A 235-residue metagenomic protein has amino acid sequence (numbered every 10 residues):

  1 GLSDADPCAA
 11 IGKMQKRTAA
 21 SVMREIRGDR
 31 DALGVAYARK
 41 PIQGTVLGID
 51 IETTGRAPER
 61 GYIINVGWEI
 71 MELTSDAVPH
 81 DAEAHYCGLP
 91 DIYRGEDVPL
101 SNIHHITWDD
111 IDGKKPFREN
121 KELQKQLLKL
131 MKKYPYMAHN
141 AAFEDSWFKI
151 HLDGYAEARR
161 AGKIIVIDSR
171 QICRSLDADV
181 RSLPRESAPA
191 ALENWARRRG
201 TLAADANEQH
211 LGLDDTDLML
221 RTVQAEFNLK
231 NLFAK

Functional and structural regions predicted by a protein language model:
S3-D6, I11-K40, A196-R198, L213-K235: Acidic two-metal-ion nuclease catalytic site recognized across multiple nuclease folds, prominently DnaQ/RNase D-T
R17, S21-L152, E186-G200, A204 (+1 more regions): Conserved non-catalytic scaffold segment of RNase H-like nuclease domains
I51-T53, S169, T216: Generic detector of well-ordered alpha-helical packing
A141, I165, G212-D214: Hydrophobic transmembrane-helix microenvironments that flank and shape a buried ionizable site
E144-I167: Substrate-recognition/cap helix-loop segment adjacent to the acidic, metal-dependent catalytic center of Asp-based
W147-F148, Q171, L218: Hydrophobic side chains within alpha-helical segments
H151-Y155, S175, D179, R198 (+1 more regions): Active-site catalytic microenvironments for nucleophilic, acid-base chemistry
I167-S187: Short alpha-helix plus adjacent loop in nuclease-associated cores
